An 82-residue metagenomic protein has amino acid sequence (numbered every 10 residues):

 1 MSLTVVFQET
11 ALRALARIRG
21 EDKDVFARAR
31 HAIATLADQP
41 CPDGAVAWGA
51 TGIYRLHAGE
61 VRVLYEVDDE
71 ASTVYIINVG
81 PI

Functional and structural regions predicted by a protein language model:
M1-V5, A16-R28, Y54-I82: Enriched for short, Lys/Arg-rich terminal
H31-H57: A short, surface-exposed loop/turn module that caps and links secondary-structure elements
